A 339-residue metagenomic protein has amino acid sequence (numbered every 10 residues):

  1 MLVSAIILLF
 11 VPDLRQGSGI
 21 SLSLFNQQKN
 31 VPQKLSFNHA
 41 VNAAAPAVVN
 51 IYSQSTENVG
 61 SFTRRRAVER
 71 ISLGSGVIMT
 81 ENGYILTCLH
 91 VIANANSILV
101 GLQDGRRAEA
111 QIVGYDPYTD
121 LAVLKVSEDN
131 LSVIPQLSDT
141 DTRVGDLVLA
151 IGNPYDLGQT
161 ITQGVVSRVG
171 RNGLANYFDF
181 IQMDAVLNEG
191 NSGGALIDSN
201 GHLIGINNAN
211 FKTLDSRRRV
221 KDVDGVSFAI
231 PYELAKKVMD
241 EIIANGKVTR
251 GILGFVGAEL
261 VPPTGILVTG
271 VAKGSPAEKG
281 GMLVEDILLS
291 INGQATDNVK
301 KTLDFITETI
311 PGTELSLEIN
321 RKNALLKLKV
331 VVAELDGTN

Functional and structural regions predicted by a protein language model:
M1-T264, A272-K273, V299-L303, T307-T313 (+1 more regions): Serine-dependent protease modules
I85-L86, A277-V299: Conserved PDZ fold ligand-binding element
R107, L325-K327: A structural signal for beta-strand boundary/capping segments at domain termini and interdomain linkers
T313-L315, L326: Exposed beta-strand face motif in extracellular beta-rich ectodomains
R321-N323: Surface-exposed loop/turn motifs at beta-strand-loop junctions within extracellular Ig-like and Fibronectin type III
